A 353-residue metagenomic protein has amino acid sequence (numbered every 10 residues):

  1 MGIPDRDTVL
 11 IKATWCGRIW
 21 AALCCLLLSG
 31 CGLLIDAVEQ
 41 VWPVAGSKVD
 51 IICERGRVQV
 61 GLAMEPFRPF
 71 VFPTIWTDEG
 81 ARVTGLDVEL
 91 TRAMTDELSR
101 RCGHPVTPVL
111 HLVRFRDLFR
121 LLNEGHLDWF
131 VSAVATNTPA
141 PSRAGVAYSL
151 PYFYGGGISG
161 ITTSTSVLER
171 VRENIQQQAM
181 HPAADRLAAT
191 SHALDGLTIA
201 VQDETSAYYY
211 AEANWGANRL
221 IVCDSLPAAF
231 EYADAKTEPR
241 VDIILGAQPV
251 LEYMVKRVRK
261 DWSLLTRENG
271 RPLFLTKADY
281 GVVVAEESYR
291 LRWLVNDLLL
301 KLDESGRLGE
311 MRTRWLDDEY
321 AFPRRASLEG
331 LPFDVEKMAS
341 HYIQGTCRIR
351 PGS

Functional and structural regions predicted by a protein language model:
R18-S29: Bacterial N-terminal signal peptides
G32-P43, V49, G85-E97, T162-D185 (+2 more regions): Extended ligand-binding regions for polar small-molecule ligands
A37-V134: Extracytoplasmic small-molecule ligand-binding "clamshell" domains of the periplasmic binding protein/Venus flytrap
Q59, M64-F67, A81-L98, G157-E231 (+1 more regions): Bilobed "Venus flytrap"/periplasmic-binding protein-like clamshell domains and structurally analogous long
M64, P151-E169, Q248-L299, D318-I343: Periplasmic-binding protein-like
R92, G103-A188, R259-L275, M338-G345: Acidic, polar ligand-binding/catalytic clefts
M94, L122-N123, Y232-T237, V282 (+1 more regions): Hydrophobic residues within well-ordered alpha-helices
D128-A133, E238-A247, E252, D261-L264: Paired acidic/hydrophobic, glycine-rich loop segments that form the ligand-binding mouth/hinge of periplasmic-binding
